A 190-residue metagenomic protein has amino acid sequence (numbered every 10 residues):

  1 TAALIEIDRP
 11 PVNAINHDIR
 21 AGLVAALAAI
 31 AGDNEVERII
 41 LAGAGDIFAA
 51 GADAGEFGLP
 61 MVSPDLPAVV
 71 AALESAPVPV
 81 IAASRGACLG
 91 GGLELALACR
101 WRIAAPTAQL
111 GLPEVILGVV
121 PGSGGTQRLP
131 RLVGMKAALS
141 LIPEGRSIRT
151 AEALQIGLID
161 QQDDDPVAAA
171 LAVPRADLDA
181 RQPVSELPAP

Functional and structural regions predicted by a protein language model:
T1-A21, F48: STAS-typified acidic loop motif
T1-E6, A50, E94, A98 (+1 more regions): Amphipathic alpha-helical segments at domain termini/boundaries
T1-R9, A26, A31-I40: Short beta-strand/loop segment at the start of cytosolic alpha/beta domains
I5, G22-L23, L41, D53 (+4 more regions): Terminal peptide-recognition signature
E35, A42-A72, C88, I116-V119: Glycine- (often His-adjacent) and acidic-residue-rich active-site loop that binds/positions the CoA thioester
A72-L117, P121: Glycine-rich beta-to-alpha active-site loop
T126-K136: Hydrophobic, secondary-structure "cap" segments at the distal end of domains
